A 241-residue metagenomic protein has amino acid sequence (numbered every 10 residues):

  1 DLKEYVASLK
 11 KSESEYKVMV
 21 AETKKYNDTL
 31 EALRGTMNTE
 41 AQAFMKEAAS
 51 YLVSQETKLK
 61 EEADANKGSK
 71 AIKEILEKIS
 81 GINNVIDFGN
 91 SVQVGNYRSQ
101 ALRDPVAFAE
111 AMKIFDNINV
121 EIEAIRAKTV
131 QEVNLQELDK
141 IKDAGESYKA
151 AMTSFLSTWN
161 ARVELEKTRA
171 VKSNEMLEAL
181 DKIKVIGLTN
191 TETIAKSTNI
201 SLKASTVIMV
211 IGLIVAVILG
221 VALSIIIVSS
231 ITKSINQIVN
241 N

Functional and structural regions predicted by a protein language model:
E4-A7, K11-S14, V18-A21, K25-K70 (+9 more regions): Polar/charged heptad-repeat coiled-coil helices used as signal-transmission/dimerization stalks
D28, V106-A107: Short coil/turn connectors between adjacent alpha-helices in alpha-solenoid helical repeat scaffolds
Q55, I82-S99: N-terminal alpha-helical signal peptides/signal-anchor transmembrane segments
S99, R103-V106, W159: Short helix-adjacent coil turns
